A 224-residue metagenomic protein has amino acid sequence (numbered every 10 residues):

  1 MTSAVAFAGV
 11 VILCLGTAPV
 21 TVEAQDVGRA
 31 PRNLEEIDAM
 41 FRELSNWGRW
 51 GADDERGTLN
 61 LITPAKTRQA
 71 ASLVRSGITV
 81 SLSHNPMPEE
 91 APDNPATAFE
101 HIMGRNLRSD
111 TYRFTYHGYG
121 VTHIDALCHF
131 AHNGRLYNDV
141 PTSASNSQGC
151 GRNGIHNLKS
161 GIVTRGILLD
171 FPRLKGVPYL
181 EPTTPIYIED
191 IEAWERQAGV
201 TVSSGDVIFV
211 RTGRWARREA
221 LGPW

Functional and structural regions predicted by a protein language model:
V5-A18: Bacterial N-terminal signal peptides
E23-W224: Active-/binding-site microenvironments in catalytic and ligand-binding cores
